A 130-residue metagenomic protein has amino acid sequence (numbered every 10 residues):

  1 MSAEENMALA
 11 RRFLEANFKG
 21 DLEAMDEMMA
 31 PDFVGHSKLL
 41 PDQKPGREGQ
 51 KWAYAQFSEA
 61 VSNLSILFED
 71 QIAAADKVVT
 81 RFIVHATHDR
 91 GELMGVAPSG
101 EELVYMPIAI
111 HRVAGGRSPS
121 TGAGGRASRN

Functional and structural regions predicted by a protein language model:
M1-N130: C-terminal and inter-domain tail/linker signature
